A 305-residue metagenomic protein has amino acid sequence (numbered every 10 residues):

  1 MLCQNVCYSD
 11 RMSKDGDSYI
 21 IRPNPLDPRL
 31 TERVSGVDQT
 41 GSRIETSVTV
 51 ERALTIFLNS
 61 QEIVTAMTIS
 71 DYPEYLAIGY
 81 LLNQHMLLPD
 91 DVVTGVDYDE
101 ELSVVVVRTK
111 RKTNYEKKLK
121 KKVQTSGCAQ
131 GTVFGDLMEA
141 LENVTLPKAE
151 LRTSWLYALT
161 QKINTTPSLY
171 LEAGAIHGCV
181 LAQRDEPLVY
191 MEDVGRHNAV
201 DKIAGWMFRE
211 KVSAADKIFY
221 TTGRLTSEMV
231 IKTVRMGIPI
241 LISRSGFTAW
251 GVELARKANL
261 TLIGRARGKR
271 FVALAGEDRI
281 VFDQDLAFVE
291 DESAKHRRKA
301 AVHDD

Functional and structural regions predicted by a protein language model:
S13-R184, L188-Y190: Intrinsically disordered, low-complexity regions enriched in acidic/Ser/Thr/Pro/Gln residues
D193: Flexible, glycine- and charge-enriched loops at secondary-structure boundaries
R196-L286: Feature captures the catalytic cores and cofactor-binding loops of soluble hydro-lyases/lyases that act on carboxylate
E290-D291: Mg2+-dependent phosphoryl-transfer enzymes with acidic/Ser/Thr/Gly-rich catalytic loops
K295-D305: Long, low-complexity, intrinsically disordered segments
